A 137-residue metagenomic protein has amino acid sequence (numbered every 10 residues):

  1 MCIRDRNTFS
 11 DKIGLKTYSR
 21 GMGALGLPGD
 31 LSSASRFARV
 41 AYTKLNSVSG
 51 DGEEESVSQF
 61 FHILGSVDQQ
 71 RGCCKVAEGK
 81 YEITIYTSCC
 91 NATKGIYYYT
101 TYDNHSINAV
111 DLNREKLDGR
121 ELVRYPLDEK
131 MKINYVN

Functional and structural regions predicted by a protein language model:
R4-N137: C-terminus-biased signal that marks the final domain/tail of proteins
